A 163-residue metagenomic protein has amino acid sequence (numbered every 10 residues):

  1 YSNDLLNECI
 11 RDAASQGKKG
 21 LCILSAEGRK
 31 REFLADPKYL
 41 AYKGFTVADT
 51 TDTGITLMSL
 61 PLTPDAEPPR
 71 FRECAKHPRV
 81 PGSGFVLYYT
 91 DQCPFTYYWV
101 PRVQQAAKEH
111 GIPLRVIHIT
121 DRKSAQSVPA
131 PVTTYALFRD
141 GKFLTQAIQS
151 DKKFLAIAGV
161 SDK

Functional and structural regions predicted by a protein language model:
Y1-S15: Conserved acetyl-CoA-binding loop-helix of GNAT-fold acetyltransferases
A13-E32: Conserved GNAT acetyl-CoA-binding A-motif
L24, A41-S59, L144: Conserved catalytic-core motifs of GNAT/GCN5-like acyltransferases
D52-H77: C-terminal "cap" of GNAT-fold acetyltransferases
E73-E109: Local sequence-structure signature of Cys/Sec-based thiol-disulfide redox active-site neighborhoods
G111-S124: Thiol-based oxidoreductase modules, predominantly thioredoxin-like and allied folds used for disulfide exchange
V128-F138, Q149: Structural micro-motif
R139-K163: Non-catalytic, surface beta->alpha helical segment in thiol-disulfide oxidoreductase systems
